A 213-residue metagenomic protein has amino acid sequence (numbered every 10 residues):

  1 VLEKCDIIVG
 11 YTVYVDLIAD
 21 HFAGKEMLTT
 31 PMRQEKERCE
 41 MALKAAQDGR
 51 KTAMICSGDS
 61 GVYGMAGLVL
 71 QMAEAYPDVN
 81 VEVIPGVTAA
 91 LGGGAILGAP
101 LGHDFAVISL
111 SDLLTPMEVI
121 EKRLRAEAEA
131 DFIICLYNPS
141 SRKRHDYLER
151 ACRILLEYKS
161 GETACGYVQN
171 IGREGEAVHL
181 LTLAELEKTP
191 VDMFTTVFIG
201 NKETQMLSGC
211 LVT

Functional and structural regions predicted by a protein language model:
V1-V81, G92, E187: Class I S-adenosyl-L-methionine
C5-I8, H21, A45-G49, M72 (+6 more regions): Change "in soluble alpha/beta enzymes" to "in soluble alpha/beta proteins
H21, M65-A66, G93-A95, E118-V119 (+3 more regions): Short, well-ordered secondary-structure micro-motifs
M27-T29, V81-V83, V107, C165-Y167: Conserved beta-strand scaffold positions in the cores of enzyme catalytic domains, especially in NTP/NDP-utilizing
R33-R38, A89, L113-T115, G172-G175: A short acidic, often aromatic-flanked loop/helix-cap motif at beta-alpha or helix-coil junctions that lines enzyme
K51-T52, E129-T213: A contiguous loop/helix-start segment that scaffolds small-molecule binding in enzyme catalytic cores
V62-A130: Class I SAM-dependent methyltransferase SAM-binding "motif I" and its flanking Rossmann-like core
